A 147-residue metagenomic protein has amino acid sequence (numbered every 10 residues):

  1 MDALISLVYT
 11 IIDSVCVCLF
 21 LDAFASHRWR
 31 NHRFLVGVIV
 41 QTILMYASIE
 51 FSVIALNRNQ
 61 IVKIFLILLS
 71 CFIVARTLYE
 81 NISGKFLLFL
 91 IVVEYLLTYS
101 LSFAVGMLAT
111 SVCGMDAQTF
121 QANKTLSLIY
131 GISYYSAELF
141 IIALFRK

Functional and structural regions predicted by a protein language model:
M1-S14, L126-Y130: Hydrophobic transmembrane alpha-helical segments in integral membrane proteins
V15-R33, A47-K147: Juxtamembrane segments at transmembrane-helix boundaries in multi-pass signal-transduction membrane proteins
F34-I43: N-terminal interaction modules that seed assembly of large macromolecular complexes
